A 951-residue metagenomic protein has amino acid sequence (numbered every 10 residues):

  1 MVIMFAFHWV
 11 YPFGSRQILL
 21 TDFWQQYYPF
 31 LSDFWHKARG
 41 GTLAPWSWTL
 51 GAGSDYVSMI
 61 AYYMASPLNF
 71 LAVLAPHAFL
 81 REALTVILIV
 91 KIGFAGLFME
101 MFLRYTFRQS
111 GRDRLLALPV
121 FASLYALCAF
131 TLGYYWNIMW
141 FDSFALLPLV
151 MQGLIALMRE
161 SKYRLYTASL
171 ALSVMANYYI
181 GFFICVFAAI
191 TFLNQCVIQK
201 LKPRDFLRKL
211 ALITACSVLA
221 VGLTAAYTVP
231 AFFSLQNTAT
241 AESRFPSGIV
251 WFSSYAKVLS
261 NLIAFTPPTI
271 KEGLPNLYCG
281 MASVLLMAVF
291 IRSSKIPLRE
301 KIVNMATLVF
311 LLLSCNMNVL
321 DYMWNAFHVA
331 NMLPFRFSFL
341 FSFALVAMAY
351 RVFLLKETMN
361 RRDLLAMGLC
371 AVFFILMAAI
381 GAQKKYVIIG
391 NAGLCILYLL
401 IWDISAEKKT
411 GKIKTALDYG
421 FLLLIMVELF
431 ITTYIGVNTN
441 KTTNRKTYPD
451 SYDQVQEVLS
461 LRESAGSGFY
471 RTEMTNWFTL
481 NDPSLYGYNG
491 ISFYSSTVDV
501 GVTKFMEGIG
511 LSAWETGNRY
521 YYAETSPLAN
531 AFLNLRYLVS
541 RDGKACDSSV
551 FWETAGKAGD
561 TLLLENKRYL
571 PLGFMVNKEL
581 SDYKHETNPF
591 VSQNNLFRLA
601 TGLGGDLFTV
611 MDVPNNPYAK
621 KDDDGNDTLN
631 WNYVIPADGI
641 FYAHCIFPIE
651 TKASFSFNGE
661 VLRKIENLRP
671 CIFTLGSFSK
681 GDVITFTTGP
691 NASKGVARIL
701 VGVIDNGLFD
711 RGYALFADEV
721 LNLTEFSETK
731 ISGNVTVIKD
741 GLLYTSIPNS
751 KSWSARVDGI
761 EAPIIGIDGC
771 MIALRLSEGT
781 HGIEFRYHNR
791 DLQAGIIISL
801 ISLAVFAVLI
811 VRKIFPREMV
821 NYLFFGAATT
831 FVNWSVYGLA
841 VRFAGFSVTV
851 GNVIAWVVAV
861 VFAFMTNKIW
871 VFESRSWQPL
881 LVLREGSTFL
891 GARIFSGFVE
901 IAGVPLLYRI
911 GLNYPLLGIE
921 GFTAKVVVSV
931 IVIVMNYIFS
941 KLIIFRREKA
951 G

Functional and structural regions predicted by a protein language model:
V2-M99, S123-F144, L235-T240, F245-K271 (+3 more regions): Membrane-interface coil-to-helix junctions
Q25-P29, D33-F34, P67, K209-S294 (+6 more regions): Periplasmic/ER-lumenal interhelical loops and adjacent helix-loop junctions in multi-pass membrane proteins
S58, L424-R445, S460-F532, R568-P571 (+4 more regions): Extracytoplasmic/lumenal acceptor-recognition loop(s) of multi-pass membrane glycoenzymes
T85-M99, L803-F806, W856-A859, G897 (+1 more regions): Transmembrane alpha-helical segments of multi-pass membrane glycosylation machinery that act on lipid-linked glycans
L88-Y105, R114-K200, K209-N237, C370-M377: Membrane-embedded helix bundles of polyisoprenyl
A95-L103, L146-M158, V186-N194, V284-I291 (+5 more regions): Transmembrane alpha-helical segments
I180, I302-L313, M317-V319, H328-Q454 (+1 more regions): Contiguous transmembrane helix-bundle modules in multi-pass membrane proteins
G604-K813: Active-site-proximal, structured, solvent-exposed surfaces of multi-pass membrane proteins that position macromolecular
